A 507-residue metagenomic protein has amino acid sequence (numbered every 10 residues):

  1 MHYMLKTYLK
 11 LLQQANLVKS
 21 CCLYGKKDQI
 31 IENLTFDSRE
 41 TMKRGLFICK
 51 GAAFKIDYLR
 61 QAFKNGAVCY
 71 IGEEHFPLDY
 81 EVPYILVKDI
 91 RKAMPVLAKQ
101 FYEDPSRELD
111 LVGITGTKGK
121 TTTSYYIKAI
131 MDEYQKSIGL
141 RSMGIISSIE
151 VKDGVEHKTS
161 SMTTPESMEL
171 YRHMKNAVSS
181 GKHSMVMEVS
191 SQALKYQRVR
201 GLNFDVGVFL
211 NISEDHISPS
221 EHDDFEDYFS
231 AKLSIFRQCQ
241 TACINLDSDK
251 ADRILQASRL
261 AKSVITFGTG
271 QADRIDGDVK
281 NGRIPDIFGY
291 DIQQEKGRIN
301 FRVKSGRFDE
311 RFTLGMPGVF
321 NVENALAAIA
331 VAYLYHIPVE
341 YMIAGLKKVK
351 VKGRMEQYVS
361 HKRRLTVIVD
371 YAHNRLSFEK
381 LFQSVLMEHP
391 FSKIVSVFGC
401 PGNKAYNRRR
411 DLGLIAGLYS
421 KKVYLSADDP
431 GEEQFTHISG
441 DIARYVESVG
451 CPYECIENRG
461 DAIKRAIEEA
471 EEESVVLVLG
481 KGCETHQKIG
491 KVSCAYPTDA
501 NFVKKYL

Functional and structural regions predicted by a protein language model:
M1-K19, K43-L46, A52, S263 (+2 more regions): ATP-dependent carboxylate-amine ligase
M1-V96, Q100, T313, P317 (+2 more regions): N-terminal leader/targeting and accessory segments in enzymes
I31-E32, K43-R44, A67, E81-V82 (+5 more regions): Short, well-ordered alpha-helix to beta-strand connector turns
I56-G72, Y84-A93, D205-N211, E226-S230 (+3 more regions): A short, gly/pro- and small-residue-rich
G72-E73, K88, S147, V189 (+4 more regions): Short loop/edge segments at beta-strand edges and connector loops that shape dinucleotide/nucleotide cofactor-binding
P77-L78, G119, V151-D153, A193-K195 (+5 more regions): Short, active-site-adjacent cap segments at secondary-structure transitions
L78-Y80, S179-S180, V206-V367, A443-E447 (+1 more regions): Acidic, Mg2+-coordinating active-site environments of NTP-dependent enzymes
A93-L246, K250-K262, L326, A332 (+1 more regions): Phosphate-binding loop of NTP-binding sites
